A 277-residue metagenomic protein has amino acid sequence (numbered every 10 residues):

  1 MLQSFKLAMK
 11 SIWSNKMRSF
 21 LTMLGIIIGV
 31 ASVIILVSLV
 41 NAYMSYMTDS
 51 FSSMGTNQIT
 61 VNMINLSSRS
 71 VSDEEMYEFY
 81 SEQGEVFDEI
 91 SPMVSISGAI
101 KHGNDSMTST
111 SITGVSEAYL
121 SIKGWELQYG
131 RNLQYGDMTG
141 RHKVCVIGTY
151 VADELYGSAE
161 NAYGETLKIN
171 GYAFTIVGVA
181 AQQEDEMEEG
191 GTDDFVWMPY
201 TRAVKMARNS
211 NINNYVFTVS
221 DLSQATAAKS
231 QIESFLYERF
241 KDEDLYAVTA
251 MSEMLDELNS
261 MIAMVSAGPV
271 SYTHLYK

Functional and structural regions predicted by a protein language model:
M1-K6: Short, membrane-interfacial amphipathic segments enriched in basic
M9, W13, N41-M44, T48 (+1 more regions): Alpha-helical membrane-interface segments at transmembrane helix boundaries
M17-S45: Short, strongly hydrophobic transmembrane alpha-helices
I27, S53, M206-S210: Short, flexible turn/loop "capping" segments at secondary-structure junctions
V40-G114, A118-S121, V204-K205, S223-A227 (+2 more regions): Hydrophobic, regular-secondary-structure patches
R69-V71, S81-V86, E160, K168-A173 (+1 more regions): Mechanotransmission and gating elements of multispan inner-membrane complexes involved in transport and envelope
M93-V94, D105-M206, S210, A227: Hydrophobic secondary-structure segments that place a key small or acidic residue at a functional site
T273-K277: Conserved small/polar residues in nucleotide/adenosyl-binding loops
